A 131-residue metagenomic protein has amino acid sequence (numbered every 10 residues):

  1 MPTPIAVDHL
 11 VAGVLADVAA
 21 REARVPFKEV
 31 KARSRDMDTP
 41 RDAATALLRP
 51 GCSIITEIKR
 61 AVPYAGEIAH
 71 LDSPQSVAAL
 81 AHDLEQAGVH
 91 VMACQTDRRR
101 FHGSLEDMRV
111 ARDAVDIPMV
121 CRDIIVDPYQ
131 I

Functional and structural regions predicted by a protein language model:
M1-L105, V110-I117: Conserved N-terminal beta1-alpha1 strand-loop-helix module at the mouth
V62, I124-V126: Short beta->alpha connector loops
T96, R122-D123: Small/polar loops that bind or transfer phosphate-bearing groups
M119, V126-I131: Catalytic cores of alpha/beta
